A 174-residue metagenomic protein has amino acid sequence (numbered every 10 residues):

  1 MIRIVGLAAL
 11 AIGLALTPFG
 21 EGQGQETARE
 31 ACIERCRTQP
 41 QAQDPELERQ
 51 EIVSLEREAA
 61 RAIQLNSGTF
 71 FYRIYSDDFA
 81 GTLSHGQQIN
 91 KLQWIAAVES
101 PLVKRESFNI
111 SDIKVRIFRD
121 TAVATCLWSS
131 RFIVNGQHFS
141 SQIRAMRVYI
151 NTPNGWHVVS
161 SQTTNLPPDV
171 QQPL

Functional and structural regions predicted by a protein language model:
M1-I4: Positively charged n-region of N-terminal signal peptides that target proteins for export
G6-T17: Bacterial N-terminal signal peptides
Q23-R73, D78-L174: A beta-strand edge to alpha-helix "cap/lid" segment located at domain peripheries
